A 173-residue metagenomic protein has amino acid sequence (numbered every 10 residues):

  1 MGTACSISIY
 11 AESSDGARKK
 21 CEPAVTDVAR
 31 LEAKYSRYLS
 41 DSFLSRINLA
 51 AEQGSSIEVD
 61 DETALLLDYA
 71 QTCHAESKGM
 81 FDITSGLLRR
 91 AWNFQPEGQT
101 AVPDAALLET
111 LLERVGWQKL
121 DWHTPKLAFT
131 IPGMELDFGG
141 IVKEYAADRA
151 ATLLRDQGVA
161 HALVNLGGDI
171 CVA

Functional and structural regions predicted by a protein language model:
M1-V142, Q157-A162: A contiguous, well-ordered beta/alpha segment that forms the leading edge of an enzyme domain
S8, T84, R149-A150, A173: Generic hydrophobic alpha-helical membrane-span motif
G140-V172: Cysteine-centered nucleophilic/redox motifs
